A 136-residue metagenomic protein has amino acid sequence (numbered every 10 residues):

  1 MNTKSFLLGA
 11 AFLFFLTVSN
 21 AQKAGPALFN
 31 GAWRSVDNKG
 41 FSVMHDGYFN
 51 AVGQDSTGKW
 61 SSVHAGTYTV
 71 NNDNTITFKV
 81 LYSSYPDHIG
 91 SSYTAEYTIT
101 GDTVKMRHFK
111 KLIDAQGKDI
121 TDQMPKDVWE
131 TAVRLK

Functional and structural regions predicted by a protein language model:
M1-G25: Bacterial Sec-dependent N-terminal signal peptides
S19-T67, N71, T77-K136: Lipid interaction determinants
